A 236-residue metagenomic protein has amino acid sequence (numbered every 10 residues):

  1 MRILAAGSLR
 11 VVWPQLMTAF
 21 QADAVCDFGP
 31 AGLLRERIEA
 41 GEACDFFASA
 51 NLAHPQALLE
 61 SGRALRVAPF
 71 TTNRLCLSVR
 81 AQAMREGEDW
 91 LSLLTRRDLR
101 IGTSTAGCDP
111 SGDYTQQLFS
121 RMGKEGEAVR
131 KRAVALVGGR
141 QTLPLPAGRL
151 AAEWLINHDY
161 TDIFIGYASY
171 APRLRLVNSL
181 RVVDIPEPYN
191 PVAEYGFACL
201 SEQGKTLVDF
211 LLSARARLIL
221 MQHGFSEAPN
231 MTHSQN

Functional and structural regions predicted by a protein language model:
M1-A19, D27, G32-E42, S49-L52 (+3 more regions): Exported/periplasmic ABC-transporter solute-binding proteins
A22: N-terminal glycine/serine-rich phosphate-binding loop of ATP-dependent small-molecule kinases, especially carbohydrate
